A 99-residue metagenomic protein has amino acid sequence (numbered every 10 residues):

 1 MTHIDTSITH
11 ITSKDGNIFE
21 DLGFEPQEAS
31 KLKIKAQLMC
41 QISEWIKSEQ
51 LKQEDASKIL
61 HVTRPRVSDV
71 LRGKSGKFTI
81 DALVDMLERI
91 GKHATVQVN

Functional and structural regions predicted by a protein language model:
M1-C40: N-terminal flexible/basic segments that precede or flank functional cores
E49-R66: Short alpha-helical DNA-recognition segment
L71: DNA major-groove recognition helix of helix-turn-helix
K74-I80: Short, solvent-exposed alpha-helical "recognition" segments
I80-V96: DNA major-groove recognition helix of helix-turn-helix/homeodomain DNA-binding modules
N99: Short amphipathic recognition helices of helix-turn-helix/homeodomain-type DNA-binding modules
